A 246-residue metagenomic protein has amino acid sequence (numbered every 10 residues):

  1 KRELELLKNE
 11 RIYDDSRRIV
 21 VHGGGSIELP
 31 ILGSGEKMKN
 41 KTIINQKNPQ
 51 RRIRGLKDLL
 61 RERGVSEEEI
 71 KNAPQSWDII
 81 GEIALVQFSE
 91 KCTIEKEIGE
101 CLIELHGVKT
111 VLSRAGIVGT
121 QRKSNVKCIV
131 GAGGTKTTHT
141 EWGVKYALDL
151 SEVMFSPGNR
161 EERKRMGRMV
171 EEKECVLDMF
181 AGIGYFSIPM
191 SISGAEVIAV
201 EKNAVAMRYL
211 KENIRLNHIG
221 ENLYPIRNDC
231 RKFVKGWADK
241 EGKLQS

Functional and structural regions predicted by a protein language model:
K1-S246: SAM-dependent transferase fold signal centered on methyltransferase-like domains, encompassing both Class I
